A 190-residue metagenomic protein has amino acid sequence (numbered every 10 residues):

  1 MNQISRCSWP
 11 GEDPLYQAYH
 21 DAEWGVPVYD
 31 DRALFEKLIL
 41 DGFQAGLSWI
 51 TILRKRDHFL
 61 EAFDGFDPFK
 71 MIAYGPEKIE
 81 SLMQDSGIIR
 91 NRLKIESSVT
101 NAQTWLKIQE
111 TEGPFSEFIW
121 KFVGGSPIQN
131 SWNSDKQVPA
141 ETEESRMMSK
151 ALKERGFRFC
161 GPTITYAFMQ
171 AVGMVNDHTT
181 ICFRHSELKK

Functional and structural regions predicted by a protein language model:
M1-K190: HhH-family (HhH-GPD) DNA N-glycosylase catalytic core used in base-excision repair
